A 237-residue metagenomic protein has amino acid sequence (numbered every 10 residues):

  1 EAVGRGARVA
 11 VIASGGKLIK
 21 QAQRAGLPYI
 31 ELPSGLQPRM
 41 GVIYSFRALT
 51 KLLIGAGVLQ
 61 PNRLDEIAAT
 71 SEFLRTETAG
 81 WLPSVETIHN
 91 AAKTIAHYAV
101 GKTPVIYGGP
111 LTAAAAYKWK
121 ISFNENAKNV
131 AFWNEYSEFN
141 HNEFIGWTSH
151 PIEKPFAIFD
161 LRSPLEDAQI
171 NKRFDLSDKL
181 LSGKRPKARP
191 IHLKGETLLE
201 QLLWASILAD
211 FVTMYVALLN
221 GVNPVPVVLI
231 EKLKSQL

Functional and structural regions predicted by a protein language model:
E1-A79, H97, S163-K187: Glycine-rich phosphate-binding loops that contact phosphosugars or nucleotide phosphates
R8-A10, P28-I30, T103-V105, N129-F132 (+2 more regions): Structural motif
K17, M40, Y44-R47, N62-D65 (+12 more regions): Conserved active-site and cofactor/substrate-binding residues in soluble primary-metabolism enzymes
Q21-A22, G41-V42, N142-E143, E200 (+1 more regions): Short Asp/Glu-rich motifs
I54-F156, L237: Active-site phosphate/pyrophosphate-binding segments
I145-V228: C-terminal active-site/capping subdomain that shapes the small-molecule cofactor and substrate pocket of enzyme
V227-L237: A short, charged, Gly/Pro-tolerant segment at domain boundaries
